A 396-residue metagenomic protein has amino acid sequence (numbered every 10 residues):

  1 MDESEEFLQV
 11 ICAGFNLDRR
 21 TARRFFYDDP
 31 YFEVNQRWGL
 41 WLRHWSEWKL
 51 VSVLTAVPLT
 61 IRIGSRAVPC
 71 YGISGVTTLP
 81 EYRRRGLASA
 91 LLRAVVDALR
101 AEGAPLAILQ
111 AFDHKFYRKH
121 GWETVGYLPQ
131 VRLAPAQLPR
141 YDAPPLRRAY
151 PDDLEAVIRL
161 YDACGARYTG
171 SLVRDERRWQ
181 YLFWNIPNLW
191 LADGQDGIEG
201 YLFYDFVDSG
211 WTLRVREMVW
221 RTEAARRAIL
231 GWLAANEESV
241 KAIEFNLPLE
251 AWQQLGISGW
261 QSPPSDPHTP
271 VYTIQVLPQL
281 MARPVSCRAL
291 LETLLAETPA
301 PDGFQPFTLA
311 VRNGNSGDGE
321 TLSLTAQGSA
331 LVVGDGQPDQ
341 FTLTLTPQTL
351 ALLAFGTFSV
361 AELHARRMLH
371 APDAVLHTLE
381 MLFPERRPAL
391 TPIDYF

Functional and structural regions predicted by a protein language model:
M1-E5, Q9-A13, R19, P145-F396: Intrinsically disordered, low-complexity, positively biased terminal segments
V10, G14-W41, V53-S74: N-terminal, Lys/Arg-enriched amphipathic/low-complexity engagement segments that precede the first folded domain
D28-S52, G72, W179-L191, G303-Q305: A short helix-loop-beta-strand connector motif used in the catalytic cores of GNAT acetyltransferases and, in some
G39, E47-L59, G72, T77 (+2 more regions): Conserved beta-strand in the GNAT
V68-P80, G210-R221: Conserved acetyl-CoA binding element of GNAT-fold acetyltransferases
Y82-A94, A224-A228: Conserved acetyl-CoA pyrophosphate-binding loop and the N-cap/start of the following alpha-helix in GNAT-like
L92, D97-A111, E238-P248: Conserved GNAT acetyl-CoA-binding A-motif
R100-P105, Q110-P129, E250-P270: Conserved active-site alpha-helix within GNAT-family acetyltransferase domains
